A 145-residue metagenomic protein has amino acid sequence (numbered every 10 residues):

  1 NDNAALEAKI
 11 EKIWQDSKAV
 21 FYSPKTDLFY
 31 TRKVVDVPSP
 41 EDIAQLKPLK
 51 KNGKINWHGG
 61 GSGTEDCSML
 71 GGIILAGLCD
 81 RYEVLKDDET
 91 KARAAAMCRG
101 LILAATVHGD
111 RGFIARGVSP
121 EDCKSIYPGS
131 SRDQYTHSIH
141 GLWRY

Functional and structural regions predicted by a protein language model:
N1, G72-D87, H137-Y145: Well-ordered alpha-helical scaffold segments within catalytic/enzyme domains
N1-D66, A96, G100-G117: Low-complexity, Ser/Thr/Pro/Gly-enriched N-terminal "stalk/linker" regions
K9, R93, S130, Q134-H137: Soluble or luminal CAZymes and related metallo-dependent hydrolases
I13, S17, L70-I73, G77 (+2 more regions): Alpha-helical packing segments of well-folded alpha/beta enzyme cores
I55-I74, D122-Q134: Solvent-exposed loop and edge beta-strand segments that line ligand/cofactor-binding and catalytic clefts
C79-D80, V84, D88-I126, H140: Active-site-adjacent structural elements in enzyme catalytic domains
